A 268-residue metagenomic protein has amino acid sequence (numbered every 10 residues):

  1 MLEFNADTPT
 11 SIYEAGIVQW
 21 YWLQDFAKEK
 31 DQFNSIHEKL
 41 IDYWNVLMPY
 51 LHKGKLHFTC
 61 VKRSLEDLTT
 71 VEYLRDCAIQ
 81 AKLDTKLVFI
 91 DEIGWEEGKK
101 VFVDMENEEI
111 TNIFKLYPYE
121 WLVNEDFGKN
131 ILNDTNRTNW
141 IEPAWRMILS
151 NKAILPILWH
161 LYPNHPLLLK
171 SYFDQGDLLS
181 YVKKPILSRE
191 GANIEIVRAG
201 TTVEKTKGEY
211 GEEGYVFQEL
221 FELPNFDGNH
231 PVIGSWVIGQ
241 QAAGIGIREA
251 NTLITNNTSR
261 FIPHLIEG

Functional and structural regions predicted by a protein language model:
M1-N5, V182-K183: Short hydrophobic beta-strand that contains or immediately precedes a catalytic carboxylate
F4-A6, G246-I247: Short clusters of small/polar residues that mark proteolytic maturation junctions
I12-E14, Q19-G268: Domain-scale recognition of functional cores that engage charged ligands
